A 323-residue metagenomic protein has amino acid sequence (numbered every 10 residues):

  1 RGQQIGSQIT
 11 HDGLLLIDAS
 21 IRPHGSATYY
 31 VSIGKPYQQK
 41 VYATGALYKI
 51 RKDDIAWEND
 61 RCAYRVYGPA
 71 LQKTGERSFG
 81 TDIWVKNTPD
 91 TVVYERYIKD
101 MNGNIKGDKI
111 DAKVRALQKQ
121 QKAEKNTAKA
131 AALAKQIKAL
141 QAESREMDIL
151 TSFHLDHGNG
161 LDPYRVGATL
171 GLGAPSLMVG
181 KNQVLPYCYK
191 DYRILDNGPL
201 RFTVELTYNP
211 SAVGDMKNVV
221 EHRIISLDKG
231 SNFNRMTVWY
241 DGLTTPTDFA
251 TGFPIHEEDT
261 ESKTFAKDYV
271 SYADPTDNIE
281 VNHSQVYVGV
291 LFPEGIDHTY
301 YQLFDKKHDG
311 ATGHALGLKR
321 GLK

Functional and structural regions predicted by a protein language model:
R1-A46, R77-V93, G107: Alpha-mannosidase-like glycoside hydrolase catalytic domains involved in N-glycan trimming, generalizing to other
R1-L14, A212-M216, E257-D274, Y300-Q302: Solvent-exposed beta-strand/loop surfaces of large extracellular or lumenal domains
L14-L16, I21, V290-K323: Beta-strand-rich recognition/accessory modules
I21-G25, R193-L200, K229, Y240-P246 (+1 more regions): A short, structured loop/turn motif at beta-sheet edges
G34-Y67, Q72: Terminal connector regions
K86-E95, T264-T299: A recognition module on extended beta-rich or small alphabeta surfaces enriched in W/G with H and D/E
A112-K229: Extended, loop-rich substrate-binding clefts of extracytoplasmic carbohydrate-active enzymes
V219-L227, N232-F265: Acidic (Asp/Glu-rich), glycine- and aromatic
